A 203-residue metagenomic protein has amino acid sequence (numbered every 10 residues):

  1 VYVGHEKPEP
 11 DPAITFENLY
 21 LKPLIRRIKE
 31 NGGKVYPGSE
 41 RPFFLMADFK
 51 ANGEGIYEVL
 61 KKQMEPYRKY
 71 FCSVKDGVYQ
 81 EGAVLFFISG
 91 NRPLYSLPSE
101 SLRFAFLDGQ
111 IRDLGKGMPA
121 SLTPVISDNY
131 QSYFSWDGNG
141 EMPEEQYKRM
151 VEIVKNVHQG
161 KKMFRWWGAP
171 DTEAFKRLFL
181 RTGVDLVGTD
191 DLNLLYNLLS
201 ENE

Functional and structural regions predicted by a protein language model:
V1-E203: Catalytic cores of phosphodiester-bond hydrolases, prominently lipid phosphodiesterases
